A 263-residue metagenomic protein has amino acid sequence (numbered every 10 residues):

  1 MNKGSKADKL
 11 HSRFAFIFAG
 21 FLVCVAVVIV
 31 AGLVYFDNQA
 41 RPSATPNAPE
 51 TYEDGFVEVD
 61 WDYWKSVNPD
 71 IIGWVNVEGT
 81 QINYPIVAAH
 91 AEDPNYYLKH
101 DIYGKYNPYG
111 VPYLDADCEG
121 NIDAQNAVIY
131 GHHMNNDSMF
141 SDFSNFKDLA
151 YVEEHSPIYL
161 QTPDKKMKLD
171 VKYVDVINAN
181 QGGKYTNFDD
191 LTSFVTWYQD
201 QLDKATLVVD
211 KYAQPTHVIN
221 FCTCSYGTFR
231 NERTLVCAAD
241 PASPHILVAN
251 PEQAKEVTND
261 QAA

Functional and structural regions predicted by a protein language model:
G4-V23: N-terminal Sec-pathway targeting helices
A26-A263: Solvent-exposed, non-transmembrane regions of membrane-associated and secreted proteins
